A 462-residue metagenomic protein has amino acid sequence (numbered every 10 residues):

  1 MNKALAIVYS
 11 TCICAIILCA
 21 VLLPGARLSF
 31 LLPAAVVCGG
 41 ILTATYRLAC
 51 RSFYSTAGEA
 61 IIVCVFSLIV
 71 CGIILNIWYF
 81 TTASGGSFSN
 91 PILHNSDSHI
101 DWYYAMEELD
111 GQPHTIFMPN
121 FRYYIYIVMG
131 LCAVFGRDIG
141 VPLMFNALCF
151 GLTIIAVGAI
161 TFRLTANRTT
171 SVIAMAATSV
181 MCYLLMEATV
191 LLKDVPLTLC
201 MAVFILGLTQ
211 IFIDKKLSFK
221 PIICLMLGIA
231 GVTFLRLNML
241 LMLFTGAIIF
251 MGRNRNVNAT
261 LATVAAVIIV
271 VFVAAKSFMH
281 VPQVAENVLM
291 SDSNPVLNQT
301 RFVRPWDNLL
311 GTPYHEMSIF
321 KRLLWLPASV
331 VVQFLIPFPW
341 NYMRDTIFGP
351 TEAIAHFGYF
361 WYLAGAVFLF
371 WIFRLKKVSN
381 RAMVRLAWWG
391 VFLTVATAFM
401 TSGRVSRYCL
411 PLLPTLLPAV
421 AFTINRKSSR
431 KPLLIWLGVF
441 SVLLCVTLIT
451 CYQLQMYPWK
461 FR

Functional and structural regions predicted by a protein language model:
A6-I16, V65, C224-L225, V378-A398: Transmembrane alpha-helix segments characteristic of polytopic inner-membrane glycan-assembly/cell-envelope
G40-R47, M144-L164, V367-W371: Transmembrane-helix motifs of polytopic, lipid-linked glycan transferases
T43-A44, G158, S329, Q333-N380: Hydrophobic, aromatic-rich transmembrane alpha-helices and their immediate juxtamembrane boundary segments
W78-W102, P113-I127, G136-R137, F338 (+1 more regions): Extracytoplasmic catalytic/substrate-binding loops of multi-pass membrane glycan-assembly enzymes
V157-V180: Transmembrane-helix signature of polytopic, membrane-embedded enzymes that assemble or transfer cell-envelope glycans
R163, T169, D214-P221, D345-T351 (+1 more regions): Membrane-interface helix-loop-helix junctions at transmembrane boundaries of multi-pass membrane enzymes, predominantly
L185-M186, K220-M239, L243-M251: Membrane-interface alpha helices of multi-pass inner-membrane proteins
T189-L197: Short acidic/glycine- and proline-prone juxtamembrane loop motifs at membrane-interface regions of multi-pass membrane
